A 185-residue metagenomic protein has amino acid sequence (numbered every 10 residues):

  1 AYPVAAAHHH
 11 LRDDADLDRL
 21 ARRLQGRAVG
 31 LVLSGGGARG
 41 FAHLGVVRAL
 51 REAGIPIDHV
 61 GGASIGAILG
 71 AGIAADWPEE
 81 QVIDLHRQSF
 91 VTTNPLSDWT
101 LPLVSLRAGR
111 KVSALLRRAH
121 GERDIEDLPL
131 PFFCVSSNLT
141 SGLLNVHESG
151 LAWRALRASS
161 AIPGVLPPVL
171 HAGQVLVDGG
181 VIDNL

Functional and structural regions predicted by a protein language model:
A1-G61, A71-L185: Patatin-like phospholipase
G62, G66: Gly/Ala-rich beta-loop-alpha elbow adjacent to hydrolase catalytic centers
